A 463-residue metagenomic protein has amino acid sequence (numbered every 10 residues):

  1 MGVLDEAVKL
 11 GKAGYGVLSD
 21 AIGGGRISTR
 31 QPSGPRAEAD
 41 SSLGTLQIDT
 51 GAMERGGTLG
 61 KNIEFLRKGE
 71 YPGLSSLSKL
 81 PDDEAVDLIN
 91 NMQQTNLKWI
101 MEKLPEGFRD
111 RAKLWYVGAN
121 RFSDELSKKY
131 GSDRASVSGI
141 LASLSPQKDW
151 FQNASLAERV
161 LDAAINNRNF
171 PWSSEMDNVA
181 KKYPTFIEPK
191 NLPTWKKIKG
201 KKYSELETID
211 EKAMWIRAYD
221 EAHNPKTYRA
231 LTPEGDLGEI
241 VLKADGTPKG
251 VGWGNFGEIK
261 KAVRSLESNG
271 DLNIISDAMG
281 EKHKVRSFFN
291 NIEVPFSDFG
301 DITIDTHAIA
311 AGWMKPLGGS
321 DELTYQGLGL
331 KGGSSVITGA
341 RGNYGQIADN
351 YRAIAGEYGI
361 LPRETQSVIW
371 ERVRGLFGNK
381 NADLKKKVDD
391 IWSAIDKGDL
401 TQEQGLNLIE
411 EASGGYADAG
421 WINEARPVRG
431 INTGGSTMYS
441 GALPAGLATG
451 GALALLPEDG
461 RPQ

Functional and structural regions predicted by a protein language model:
M1-V3, Q463: Accessible peptide chain termini
V3-E6, L10-G24: Low-complexity, intrinsically disordered, cysteine-poor segments enriched in small/polar and charged residues
I22, P32-P462: HhH-family (HhH-GPD) DNA N-glycosylase catalytic core used in base-excision repair
